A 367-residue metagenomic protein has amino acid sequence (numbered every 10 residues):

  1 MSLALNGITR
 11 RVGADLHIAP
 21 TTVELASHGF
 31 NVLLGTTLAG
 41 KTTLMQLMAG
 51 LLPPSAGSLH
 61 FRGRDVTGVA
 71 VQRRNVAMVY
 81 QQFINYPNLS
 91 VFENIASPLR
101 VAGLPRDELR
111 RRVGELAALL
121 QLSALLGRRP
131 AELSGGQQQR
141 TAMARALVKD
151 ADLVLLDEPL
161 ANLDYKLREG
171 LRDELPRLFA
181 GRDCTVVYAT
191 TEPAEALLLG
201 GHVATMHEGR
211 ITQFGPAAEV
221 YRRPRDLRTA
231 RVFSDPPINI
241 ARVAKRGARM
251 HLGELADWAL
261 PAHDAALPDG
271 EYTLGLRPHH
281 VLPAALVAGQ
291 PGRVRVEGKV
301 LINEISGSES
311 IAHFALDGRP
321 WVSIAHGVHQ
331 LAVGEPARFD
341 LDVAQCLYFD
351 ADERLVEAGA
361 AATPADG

Functional and structural regions predicted by a protein language model:
M1-L5, T9-P20, S27, G68-A70: A short, flexible loop at the N-terminus of ABC-type nucleotide-binding domains that lies
L34-T36: The feature captures the beta-strand-to-loop junction immediately N-terminal to the Walker
T42-M45, T141: ABC ATPase nucleotide-binding domain helices that frame the ATP-binding cleft
A49: Helix-to-loop junction immediately C-terminal to a conserved catalytic motif
S55-S58, E208: Conserved coupling/switch loops of ABC nucleotide-binding domains, chiefly the family-specific signature
G57-D65: Conserved ABC transporter NBD signature motif
N75-A77, Q81, N85-R228: ABC ATPase nucleotide-binding domains
R249-N303, Q330-G367: Glycine/charge-rich catalytic "coupling/switch" loops of P-loop NTPases
